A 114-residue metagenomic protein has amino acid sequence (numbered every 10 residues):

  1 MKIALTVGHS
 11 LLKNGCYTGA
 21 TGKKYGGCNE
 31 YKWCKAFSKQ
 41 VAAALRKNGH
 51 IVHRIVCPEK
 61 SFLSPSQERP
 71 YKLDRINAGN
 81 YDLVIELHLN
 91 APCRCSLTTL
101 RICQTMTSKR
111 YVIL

Functional and structural regions predicted by a protein language model:
M1-L73, G79: Active-site histidine-acidic residue metal-binding/catalytic motifs, centered on HxH/HExxH-like signatures
L12-N29, A91-L114: A short, glycine/acidic-enriched catalytic loop
A44-K47, H88, I113-L114: Polar, enzyme-active/binding microenvironments
C57, H88-N90: Histidine- and/or cysteine-centered catalytic micro-motif in compact active-site loops
S66-Y81, I102-T105, Y111-L114: Mature extracellular/periplasmic domains of secretome proteins
